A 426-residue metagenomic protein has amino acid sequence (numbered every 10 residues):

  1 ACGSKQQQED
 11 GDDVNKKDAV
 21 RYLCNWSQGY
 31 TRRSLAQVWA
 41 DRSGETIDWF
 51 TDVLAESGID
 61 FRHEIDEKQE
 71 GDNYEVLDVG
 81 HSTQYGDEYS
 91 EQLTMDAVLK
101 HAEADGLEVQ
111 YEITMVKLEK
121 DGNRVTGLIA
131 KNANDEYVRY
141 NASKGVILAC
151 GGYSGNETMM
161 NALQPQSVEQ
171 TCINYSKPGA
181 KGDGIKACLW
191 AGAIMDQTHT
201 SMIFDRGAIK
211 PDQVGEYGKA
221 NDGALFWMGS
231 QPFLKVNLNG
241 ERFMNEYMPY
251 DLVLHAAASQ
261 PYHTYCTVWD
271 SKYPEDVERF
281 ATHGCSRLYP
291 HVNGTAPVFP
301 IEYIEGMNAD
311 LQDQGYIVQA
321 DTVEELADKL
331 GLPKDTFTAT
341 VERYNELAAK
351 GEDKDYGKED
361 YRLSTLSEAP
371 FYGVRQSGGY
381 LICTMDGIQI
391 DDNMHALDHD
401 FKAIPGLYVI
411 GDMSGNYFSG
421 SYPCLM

Functional and structural regions predicted by a protein language model:
A1-R21, F337: N-terminal glycine-rich dinucleotide-binding loop that anchors FAD/FMN and/or NAD(P) in oxidoreductases
D13-E75, V318, T322-P333: Rossmann-like flavin
V38-Y137, E157-T158, A208-K210, A348-E368: Conserved redox-cofactor binding core of oxidoreductases
G80-S82, T158-A162, F418-C424: Short acidic, glycine/proline-rich loop/turn micro-motifs
G80-Y85, Y175, K219-W227, A257-A258 (+1 more regions): Short Gly/Pro-enriched turn/cap motifs at secondary-structure boundaries
K117, T322-E325, T336-S421: A glycine-rich dinucleotide-binding beta-alpha-beta segment and adjacent secondary-structure elements that constitute
A133-E136, Y140-P211: Glycine-rich loop(s) and the adjacent beta-strand/alpha-helix scaffold that form part
I185-A187, A191-K329: An anion/pyrophosphate-binding glycine-rich loop and adjacent beta-alpha core in soluble alpha-beta enzymes
